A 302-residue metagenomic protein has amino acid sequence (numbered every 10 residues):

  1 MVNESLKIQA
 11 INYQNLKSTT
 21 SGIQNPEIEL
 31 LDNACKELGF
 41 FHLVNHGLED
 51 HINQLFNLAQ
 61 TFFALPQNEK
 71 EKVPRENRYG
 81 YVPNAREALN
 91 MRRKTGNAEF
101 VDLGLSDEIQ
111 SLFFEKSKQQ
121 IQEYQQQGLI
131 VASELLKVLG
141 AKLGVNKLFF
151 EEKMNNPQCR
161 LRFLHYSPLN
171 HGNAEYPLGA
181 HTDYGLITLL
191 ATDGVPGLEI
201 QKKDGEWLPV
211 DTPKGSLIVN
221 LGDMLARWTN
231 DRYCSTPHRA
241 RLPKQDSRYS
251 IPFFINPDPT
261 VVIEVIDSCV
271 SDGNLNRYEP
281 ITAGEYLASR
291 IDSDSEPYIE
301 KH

Functional and structural regions predicted by a protein language model:
M1-H302: Peripheral, non-catalytic segments flanking oxidoreductase cores
